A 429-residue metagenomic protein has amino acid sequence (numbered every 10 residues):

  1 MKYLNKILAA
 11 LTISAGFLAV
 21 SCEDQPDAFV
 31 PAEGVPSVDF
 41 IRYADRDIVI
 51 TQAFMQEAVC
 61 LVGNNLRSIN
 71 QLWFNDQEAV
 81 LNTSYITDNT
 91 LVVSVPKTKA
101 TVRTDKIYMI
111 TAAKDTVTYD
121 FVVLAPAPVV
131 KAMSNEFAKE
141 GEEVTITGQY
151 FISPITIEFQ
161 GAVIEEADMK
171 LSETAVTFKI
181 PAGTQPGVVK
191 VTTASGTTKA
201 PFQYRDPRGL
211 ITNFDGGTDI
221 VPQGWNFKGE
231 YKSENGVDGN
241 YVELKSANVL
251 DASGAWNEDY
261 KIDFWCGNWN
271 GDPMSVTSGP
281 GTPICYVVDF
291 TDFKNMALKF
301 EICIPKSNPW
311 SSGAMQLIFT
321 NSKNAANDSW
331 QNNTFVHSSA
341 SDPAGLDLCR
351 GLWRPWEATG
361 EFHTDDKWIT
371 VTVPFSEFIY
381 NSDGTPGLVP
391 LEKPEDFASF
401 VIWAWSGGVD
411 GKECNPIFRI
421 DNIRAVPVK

Functional and structural regions predicted by a protein language model:
L18-S21: C-terminal motif of bacterial Sec signal peptides marking the signal peptidase cleavage site
E23-R67, K114-S153, P186, S195-P222: Beta-strand/beta-sandwich contexts
S68-Q77, S153-V163: Change to "...patches in solvent-exposed regions of secreted, membrane-anchored, or virion-exposed structural
T101-A112, P186-S195, V401-I402: Short, aromatic- and glycine-rich surface loops/edge beta-strands on solvent-exposed regions
P201-L210, G407-K429: Extracellular polysaccharide-targeting segments
K232-G279: Short carbohydrate-recognition loop motifs
S275-S278, F293, A297-G384: Extracellular ligand-binding interfaces
F300, Q316, T370-I417: Extracellular beta-strand ligand-recognition surfaces/modules
